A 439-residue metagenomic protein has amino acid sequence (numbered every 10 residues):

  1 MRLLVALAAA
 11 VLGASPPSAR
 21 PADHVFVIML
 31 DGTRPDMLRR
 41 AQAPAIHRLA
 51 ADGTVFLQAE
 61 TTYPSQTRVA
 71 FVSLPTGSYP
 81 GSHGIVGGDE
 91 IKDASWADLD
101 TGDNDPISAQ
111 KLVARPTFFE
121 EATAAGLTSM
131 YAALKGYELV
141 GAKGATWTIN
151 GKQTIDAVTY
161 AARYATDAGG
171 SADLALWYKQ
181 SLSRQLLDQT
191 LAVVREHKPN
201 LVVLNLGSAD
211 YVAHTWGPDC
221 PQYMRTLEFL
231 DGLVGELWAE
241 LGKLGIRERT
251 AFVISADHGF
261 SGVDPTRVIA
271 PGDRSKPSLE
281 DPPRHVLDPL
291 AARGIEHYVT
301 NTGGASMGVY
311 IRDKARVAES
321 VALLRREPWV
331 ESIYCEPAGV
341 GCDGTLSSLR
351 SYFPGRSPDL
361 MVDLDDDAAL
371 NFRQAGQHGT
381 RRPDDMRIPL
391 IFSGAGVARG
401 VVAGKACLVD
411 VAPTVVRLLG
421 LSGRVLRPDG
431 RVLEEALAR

Functional and structural regions predicted by a protein language model:
L3-G13: Sec-dependent N-terminal signal peptides
V25-M29, F56-E60, S73-P75, E120-E121 (+7 more regions): Structural recognition of the beta-strand scaffold that forms the well-ordered cores of secreted hydrolase catalytic
V27, A45, F229-G272, C342 (+2 more regions): Metal-dependent active-site segment of extracytoplasmic phospho-/sulfohydrolases and closely related
D36-H83, M130-Y131: Short, structured active-site-proximal loop/turn typified by the sulfatase FGly-forming signature C/S-X-P-X-R
T61-P75, L139-V140, V253-F260, L433-R439: Acidic helix-start/capping segments at beta-turn-to-alpha-helix junctions
Y79, G84-G217, P328: His/Asp/Glu-rich, glycine-adjacent segments that coordinate divalent cations and/or stabilize oxyanion chemistry on
R115, R293-T414: Active-site neighborhoods of enzymes that stabilize oxyanions during catalysis
E248-F252, A256-R312: Acidic/histidine-rich catalytic neighborhood
